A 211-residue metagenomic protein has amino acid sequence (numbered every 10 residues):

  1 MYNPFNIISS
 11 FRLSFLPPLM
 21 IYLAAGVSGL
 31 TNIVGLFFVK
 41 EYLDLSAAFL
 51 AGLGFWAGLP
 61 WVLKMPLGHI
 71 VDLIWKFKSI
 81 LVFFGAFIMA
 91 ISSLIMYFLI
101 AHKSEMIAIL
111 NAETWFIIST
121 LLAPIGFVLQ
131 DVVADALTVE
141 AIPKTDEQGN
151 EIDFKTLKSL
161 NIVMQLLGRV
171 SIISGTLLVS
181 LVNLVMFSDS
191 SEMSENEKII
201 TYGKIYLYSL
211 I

Functional and structural regions predicted by a protein language model:
M1-W61: Helix-loop boundary and gating motifs at the non-cytosolic
F15-L19, E113-L121: The feature captures the transmembrane alpha-helix scaffold of multi-pass secondary transporters
L50-I74, A86, A90-I91: Central cavity-lining transmembrane alpha-helices of secondary-active solute carriers, predominantly the Major
A57-K64, N150-L184: Glycine-rich segments within core transmembrane alpha-helices of 12-TM secondary carriers
H69-W75, I100-E105, I173-I200: Transmembrane alpha-helix termini and helix-breaking/packing motifs in multi-pass membrane transporters
F83-L110: C-terminal ends and interior cores of transmembrane alpha-helices in multi-pass membrane transporters/permeases
F84-A90, I200-I211: Symmetry-related core transmembrane helices of the 12-TM Major Facilitator Superfamily/SLC fold
A123-G168: Cytoplasmic helix-loop-helix junction between adjacent transmembrane helices in 12-TM secondary transporters
